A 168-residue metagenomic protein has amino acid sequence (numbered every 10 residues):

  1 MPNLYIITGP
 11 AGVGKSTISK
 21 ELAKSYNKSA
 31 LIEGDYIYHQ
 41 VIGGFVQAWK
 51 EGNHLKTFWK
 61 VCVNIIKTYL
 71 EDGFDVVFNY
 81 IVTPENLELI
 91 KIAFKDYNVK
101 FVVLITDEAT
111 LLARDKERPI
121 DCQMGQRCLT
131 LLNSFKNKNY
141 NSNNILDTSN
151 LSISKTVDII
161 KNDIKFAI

Functional and structural regions predicted by a protein language model:
I7: Hydrophobic anchor at the beta1->P-loop junction of P-loop NTPases
P10: P-loop (Walker A) phosphate-binding loop of NTP-binding proteins
V13: ATP-binding Walker
S16: Walker A/P-loop
K20-V61: Conserved substrate/cofactor phosphate-moiety recognition/catalytic segment in nucleotide-dependent phosphotransferases
T57-D96: Glycine-rich phosphate-binding loop used to anchor ATP phosphates in small-molecule kinases, encompassing both
K95-D115: Conserved phosphate-donor/acceptor-positioning beta-strand/loop module used by diverse small-molecule
E117-I159, A167-I168: Small-molecule kinase domains that catalyze NTP-dependent phosphoryl transfer to phosphate-bearing small molecules
